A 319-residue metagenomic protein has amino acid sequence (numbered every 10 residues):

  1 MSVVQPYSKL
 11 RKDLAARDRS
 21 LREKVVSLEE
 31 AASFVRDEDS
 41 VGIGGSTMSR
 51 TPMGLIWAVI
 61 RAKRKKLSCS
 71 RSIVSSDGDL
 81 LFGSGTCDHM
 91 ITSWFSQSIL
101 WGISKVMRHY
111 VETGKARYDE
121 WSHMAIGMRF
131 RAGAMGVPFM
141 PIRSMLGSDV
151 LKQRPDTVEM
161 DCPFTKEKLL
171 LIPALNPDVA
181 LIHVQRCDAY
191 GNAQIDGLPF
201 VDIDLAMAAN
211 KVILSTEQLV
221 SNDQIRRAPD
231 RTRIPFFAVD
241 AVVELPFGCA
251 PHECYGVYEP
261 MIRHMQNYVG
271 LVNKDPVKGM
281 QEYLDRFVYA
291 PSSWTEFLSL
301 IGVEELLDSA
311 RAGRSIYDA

Functional and structural regions predicted by a protein language model:
M1-A319: Conserved alpha/beta enzyme-core scaffold
